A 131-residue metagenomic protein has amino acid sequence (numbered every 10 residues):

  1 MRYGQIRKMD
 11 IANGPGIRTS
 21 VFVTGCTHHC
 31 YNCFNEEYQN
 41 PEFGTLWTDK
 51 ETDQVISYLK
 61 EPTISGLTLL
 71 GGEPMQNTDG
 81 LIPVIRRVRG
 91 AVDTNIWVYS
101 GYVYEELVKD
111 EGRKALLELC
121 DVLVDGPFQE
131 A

Functional and structural regions predicted by a protein language model:
M1-Y3, I17, N35-V98, Y102-E111 (+1 more regions): Conserved Radical SAM active-site core
R2-H29: N-terminal pre-triad scaffold of radical SAM enzymes
I6, G72, G126-P127: Fold-independent oxyanion-binding glycine-rich loops and adjacent beta-strand/coil segments at enzyme active sites
D10, V103, E130: Residue-level detector of flexible, active-site-proximal loop/helix-junction positions within diverse enzyme catalytic
A12-G14, V23, L69-L70, V98-Y99 (+1 more regions): Short glycine/serine/threonine-biased micro-segments
C26, P74, F128: Hydrophobic pocket-lining residues within nucleotide cofactor-binding pockets
D121-A131: Classical nucleotidyltransferase
